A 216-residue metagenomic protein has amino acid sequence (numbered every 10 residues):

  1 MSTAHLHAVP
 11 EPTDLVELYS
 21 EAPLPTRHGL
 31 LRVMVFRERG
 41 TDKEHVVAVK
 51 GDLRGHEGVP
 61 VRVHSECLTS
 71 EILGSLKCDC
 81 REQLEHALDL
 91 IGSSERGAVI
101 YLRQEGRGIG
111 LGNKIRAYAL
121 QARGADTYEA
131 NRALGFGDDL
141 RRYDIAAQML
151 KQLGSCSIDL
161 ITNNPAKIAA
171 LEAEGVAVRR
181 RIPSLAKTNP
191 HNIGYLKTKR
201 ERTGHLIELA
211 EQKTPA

Functional and structural regions predicted by a protein language model:
M1-A216: Catalytic domains of riboflavin
